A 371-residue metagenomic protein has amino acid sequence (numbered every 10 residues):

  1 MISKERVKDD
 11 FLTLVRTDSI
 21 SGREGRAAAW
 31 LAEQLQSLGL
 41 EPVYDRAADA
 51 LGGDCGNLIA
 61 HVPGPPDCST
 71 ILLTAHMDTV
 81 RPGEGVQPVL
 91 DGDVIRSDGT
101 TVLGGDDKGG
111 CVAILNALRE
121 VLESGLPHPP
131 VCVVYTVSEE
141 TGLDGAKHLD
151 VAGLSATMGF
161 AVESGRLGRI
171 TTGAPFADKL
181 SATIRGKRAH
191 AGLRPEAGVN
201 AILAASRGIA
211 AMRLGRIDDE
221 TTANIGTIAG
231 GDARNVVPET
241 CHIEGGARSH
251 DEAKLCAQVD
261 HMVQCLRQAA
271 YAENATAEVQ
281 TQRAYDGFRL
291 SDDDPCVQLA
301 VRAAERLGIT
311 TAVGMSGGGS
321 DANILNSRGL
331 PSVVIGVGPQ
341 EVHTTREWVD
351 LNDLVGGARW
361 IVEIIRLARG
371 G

Functional and structural regions predicted by a protein language model:
M1-G25, R283, G287, Q340-T344: N-terminal capping segment at the start of a domain
I20-D67: A non-catalytic alpha/beta surface segment that caps or lines the substrate-entry region of metallo-dependent hydrolase
Q34, G53-P63, D67-Y135, D150 (+2 more regions): Active-site metal-coordination/substrate-binding segment of hydrolases, especially metallo-dependent peptidases
D78-D93, T171-T183, R302, V333: Acidic-glycine-rich active-site phosphate/pyrophosphate-binding loop
L90-V102, T183-A189, L307-G308, P339-H343: Glycine/charged-rich beta-loop-alpha catalytic/anionic-binding loops adjacent to active sites
E123-I202: Fold-level recognition of mixed alpha/beta catalytic cores in primary-metabolism enzymes, strongest
N200-G371: Metal-dependent amide/peptide-bond hydrolase catalytic core, centered on the "pita-bread" metallohydrolase fold
